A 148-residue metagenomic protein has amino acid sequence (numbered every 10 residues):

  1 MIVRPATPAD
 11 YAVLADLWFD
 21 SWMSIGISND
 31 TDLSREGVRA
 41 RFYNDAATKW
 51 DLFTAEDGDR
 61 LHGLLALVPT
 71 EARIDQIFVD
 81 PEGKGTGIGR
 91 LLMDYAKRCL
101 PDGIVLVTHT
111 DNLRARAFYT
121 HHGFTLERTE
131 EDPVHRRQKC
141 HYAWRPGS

Functional and structural regions predicted by a protein language model:
M1-V3: Extreme N-terminal starter segment of soluble prokaryotic enzymes
P5-E82, M93-Y95, C99, D132: Acetyl-CoA-dependent GNAT
W50, R137-H141: Short hydrophobic/aromatic beta-strand or adjacent loop that forms the aromatic wall/cage of a ligand/substrate-binding
D80-E82, T86, T110-D111: Active-site acidic-Proline motif in GNAT/NAT acetyltransferases
R90-L91, D111-R128, V134-R137: Conserved active-site alpha-helix within GNAT-family acetyltransferase domains
C99-D111: Conserved GNAT acetyl-CoA-binding A-motif
C140-S148: Terminal substrate-recognition subdomain of acyl/acetyltransferases
